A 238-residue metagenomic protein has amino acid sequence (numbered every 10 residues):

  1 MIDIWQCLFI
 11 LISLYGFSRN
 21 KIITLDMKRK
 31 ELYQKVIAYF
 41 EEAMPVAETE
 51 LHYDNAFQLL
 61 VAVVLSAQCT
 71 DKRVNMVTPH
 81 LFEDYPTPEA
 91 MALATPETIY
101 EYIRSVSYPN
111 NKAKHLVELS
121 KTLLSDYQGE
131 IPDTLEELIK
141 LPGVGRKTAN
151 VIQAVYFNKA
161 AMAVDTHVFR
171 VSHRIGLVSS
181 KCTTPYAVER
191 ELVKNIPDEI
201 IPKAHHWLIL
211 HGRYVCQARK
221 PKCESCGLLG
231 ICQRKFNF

Functional and structural regions predicted by a protein language model:
L8-D26: Short, Lys/Arg-enriched N-terminal segments with co-localized hydrophobic residues within the first ~10-30 amino acids
K28-F238: Catalytic cores of DNA base-excision repair glycosylases
